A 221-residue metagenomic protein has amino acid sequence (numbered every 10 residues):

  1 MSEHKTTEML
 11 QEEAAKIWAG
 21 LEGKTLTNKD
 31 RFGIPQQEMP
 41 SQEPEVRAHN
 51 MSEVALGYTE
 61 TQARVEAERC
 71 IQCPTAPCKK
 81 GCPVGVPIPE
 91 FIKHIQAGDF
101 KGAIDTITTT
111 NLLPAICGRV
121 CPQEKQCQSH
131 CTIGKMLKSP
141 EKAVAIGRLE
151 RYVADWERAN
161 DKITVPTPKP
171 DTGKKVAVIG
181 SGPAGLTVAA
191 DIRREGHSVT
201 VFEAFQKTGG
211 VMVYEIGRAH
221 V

Functional and structural regions predicted by a protein language model:
S2-K175, F205: Ferredoxin-type iron-sulfur electron-transfer modules and their immediate structural context
F91, P183, G210-V211, I216: Gly/Ser/Thr-rich helix-start
L112, G182-A184, K207: Residue-level detector of alpha-helix initiation sites
Q126, T187, G210: Conserved SAM/SAH-binding loop-helix junction of Class I S-adenosyl-L-methionine-dependent methyltransferases
E150, A190-D191, V211-Y214: Short acidic, glycine/serine/threonine-rich loops at helix termini
K174-V201: N-terminal Rossmann-like FAD-binding beta1-loop-alpha1 element of flavoenzymes
H197-V213: Glycine-rich FAD pyrophosphate-binding loop
A219-V221: Conserved small/polar residues in nucleotide/adenosyl-binding loops
